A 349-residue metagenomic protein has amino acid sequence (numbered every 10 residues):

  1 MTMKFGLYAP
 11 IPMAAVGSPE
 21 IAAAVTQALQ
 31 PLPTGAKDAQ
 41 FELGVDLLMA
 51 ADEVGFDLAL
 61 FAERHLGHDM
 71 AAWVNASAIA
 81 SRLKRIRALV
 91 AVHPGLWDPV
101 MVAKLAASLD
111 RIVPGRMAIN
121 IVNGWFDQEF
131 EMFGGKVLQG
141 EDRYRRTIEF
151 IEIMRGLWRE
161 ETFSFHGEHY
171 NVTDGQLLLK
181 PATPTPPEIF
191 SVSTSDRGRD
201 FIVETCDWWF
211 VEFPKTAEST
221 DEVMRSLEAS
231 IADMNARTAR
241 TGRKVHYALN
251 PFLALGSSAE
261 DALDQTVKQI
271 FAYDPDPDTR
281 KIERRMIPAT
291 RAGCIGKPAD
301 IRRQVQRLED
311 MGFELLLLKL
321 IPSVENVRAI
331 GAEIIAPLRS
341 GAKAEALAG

Functional and structural regions predicted by a protein language model:
M1-R82, P186-P187: N-terminal beta1-alpha1-beta2 module of alpha/beta enzyme domains
M1-T34, F126-E129, E168-P186, L263-G293: N-terminal small/glycine-rich loop or linker at the start of catalytic domains across soluble metabolic enzymes
T2-D38, G95-S164, F210-S226: Flexible, glycine-rich active-site loops centered on histidine and acidic residues that chelate a metal or position
F5-A9, A59-F61, R87-V92, M117-I121 (+4 more regions): Hydrophobic faces of well-ordered beta-strands that scaffold small-molecule active sites in alpha/beta enzyme cores
I11-E42, V92-V100, E141, T183-D196 (+2 more regions): Active-site mouth loops of central-metabolism enzymes
M49-E53, A76-R85, A106, D110-M117 (+3 more regions): Acidic (Asp/Glu)-rich catalytic clusters
L58-I79, F213-M224, K319-A329: Glycine-rich, proline-tolerant flexible connector loops at the mouths of alpha/beta enzymes
M70-V90, R146-I153, A232-R237, G331-G349: Alpha-helix-loop-beta-strand connector modules within alpha/beta enzyme cores
